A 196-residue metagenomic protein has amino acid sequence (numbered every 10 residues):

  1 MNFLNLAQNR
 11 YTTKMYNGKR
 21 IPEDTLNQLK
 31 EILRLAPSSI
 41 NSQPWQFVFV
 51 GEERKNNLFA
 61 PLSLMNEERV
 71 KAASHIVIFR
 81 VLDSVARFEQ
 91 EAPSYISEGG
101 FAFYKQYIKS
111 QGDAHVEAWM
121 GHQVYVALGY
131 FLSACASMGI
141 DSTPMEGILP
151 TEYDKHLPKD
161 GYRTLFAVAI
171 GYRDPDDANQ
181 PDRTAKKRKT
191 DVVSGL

Functional and structural regions predicted by a protein language model:
M1-A92, V192-L196: N-terminal amphipathic, basic helical "cap/leader" segment at the start of enzyme domains
F3-K14, R163-L196: C-terminal helix-cap and adjacent tail motif
L33-L35, V77, K105-D154, V168: Small-aliphatic-rich amphipathic alpha-helix that forms the alpha element of a beta-alpha
E52, E89, D154-K155, Y162: Short Asp/Glu-rich motifs
A72-H75, I140, G161-T164: Short coil/turn connectors at secondary-structure junctions
D83, I148-T151, G171-D174: Acidic, glycine-rich active-site loops and adjacent beta-strand->loop/helix elements that engage anionic groups
E91-D113: Active-site metal-coordination/substrate-binding segment of hydrolases, especially metallo-dependent peptidases
Y95-I96, D160-Y162: Short, hinge-like loop/turn segments at secondary-structure boundaries
